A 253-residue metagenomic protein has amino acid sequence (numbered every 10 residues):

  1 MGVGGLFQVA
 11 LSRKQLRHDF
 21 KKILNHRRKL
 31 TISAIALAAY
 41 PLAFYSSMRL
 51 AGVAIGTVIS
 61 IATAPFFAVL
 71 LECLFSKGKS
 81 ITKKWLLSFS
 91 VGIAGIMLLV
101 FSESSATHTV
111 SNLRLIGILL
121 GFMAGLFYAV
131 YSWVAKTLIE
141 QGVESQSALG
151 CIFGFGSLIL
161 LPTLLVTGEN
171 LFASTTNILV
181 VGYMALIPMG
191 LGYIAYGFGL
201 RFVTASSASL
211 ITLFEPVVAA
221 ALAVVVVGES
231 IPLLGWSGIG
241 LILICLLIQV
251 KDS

Functional and structural regions predicted by a protein language model:
M1-A10, L86-A94, L115-M123, V134-I187: Hydrophobic alpha-helical transmembrane segments of multi-pass integral membrane proteins, especially transporters
M1-A39, P65-L71, F127-Y131, L149-T167 (+1 more regions): Transmembrane alpha-helices of multi-pass small-molecule transport proteins
G4, A34-I35, A39-A43, T107-T137: Glycine-/small-residue-enriched transmembrane alpha-helix faces in small-molecule transporters and effluxers
G5-Q8, I81-E103, L213, L222 (+1 more regions): Hydrophobic transmembrane alpha-helices of multi-pass small-molecule transport proteins
S12-G56, S60, L98, A185-V203: Specific transmembrane alpha-helical segments of multi-pass solute transporters/efflux pumps, especially DMT/EamA
K22-H26, F101-F127, L165-Y183, S230-G240: Juxtamembrane helix-entry segments on the extracytoplasmic side of multipass membrane proteins
S47, L74-K77, L138, A148 (+3 more regions): Hydrophobic/aromatic residues within transmembrane alpha-helices of multi-pass small-molecule transporters
G56-T63, V134-S157, M189-V225: Helix-helix packing/entry segments at the starts of transmembrane helices
